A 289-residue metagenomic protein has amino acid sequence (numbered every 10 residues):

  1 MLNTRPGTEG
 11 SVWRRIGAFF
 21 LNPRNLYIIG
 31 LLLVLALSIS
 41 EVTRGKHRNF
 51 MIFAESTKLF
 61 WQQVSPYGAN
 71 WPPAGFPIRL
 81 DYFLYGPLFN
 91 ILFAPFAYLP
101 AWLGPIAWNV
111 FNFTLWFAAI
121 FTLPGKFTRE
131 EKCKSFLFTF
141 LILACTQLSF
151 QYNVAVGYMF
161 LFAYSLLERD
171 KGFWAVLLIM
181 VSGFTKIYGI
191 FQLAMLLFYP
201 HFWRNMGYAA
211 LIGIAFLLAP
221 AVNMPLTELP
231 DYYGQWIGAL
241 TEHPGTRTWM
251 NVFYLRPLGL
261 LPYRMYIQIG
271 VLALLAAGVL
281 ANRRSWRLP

Functional and structural regions predicted by a protein language model:
L2-W174, L197-P289: Primarily membrane-embedded glycan-assembly and transfer machineries that use lipid-linked glycans
F173-L197: Membrane-interface alpha helices of multi-pass inner-membrane proteins
